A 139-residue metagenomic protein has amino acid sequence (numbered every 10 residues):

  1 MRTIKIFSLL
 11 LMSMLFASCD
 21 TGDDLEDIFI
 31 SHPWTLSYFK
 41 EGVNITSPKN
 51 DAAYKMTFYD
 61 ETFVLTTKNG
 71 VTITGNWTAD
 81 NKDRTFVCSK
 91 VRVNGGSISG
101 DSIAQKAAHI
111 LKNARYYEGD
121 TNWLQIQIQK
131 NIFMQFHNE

Functional and structural regions predicted by a protein language model:
M1-I6: Positively charged n-region of N-terminal signal peptides that target proteins for export
L15-S18: C-terminal motif of bacterial Sec signal peptides marking the signal peptidase cleavage site
D20-T74, D80-E139: Lipid interaction determinants
